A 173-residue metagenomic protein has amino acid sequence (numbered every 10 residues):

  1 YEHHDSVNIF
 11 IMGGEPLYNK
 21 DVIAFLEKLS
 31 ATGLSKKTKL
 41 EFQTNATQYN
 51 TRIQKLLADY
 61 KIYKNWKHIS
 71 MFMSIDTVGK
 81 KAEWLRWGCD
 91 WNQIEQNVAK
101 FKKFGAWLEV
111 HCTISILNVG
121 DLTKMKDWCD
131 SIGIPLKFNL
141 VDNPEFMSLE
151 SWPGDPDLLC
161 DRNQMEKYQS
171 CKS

Functional and structural regions predicted by a protein language model:
Y1: Conserved acidic catalytic loop of the alpha/beta-hydrolase fold
H4-K20, T32-Q54, K61-E95, W107-S115 (+1 more regions): Core AdoMet radical
V22, L26-L29: Histidine-anchored nucleotide/phosphate-binding helix
L26, Q54-A58, E95-A99, L122-D127: Generic structural signal for well-ordered alpha-helices, preferentially at hydrophobic/aromatic core positions
S30-A31, D130: A general structural signal for alpha-helical elements within enzymatic catalytic domains
N65, K102, D130: Anion (oxyanion) recognition and catalysis
I116-I132: Catalytic cores of alpha/beta
D130-S131, P135-S173: C-terminal accessory regions of radical SAM enzymes
